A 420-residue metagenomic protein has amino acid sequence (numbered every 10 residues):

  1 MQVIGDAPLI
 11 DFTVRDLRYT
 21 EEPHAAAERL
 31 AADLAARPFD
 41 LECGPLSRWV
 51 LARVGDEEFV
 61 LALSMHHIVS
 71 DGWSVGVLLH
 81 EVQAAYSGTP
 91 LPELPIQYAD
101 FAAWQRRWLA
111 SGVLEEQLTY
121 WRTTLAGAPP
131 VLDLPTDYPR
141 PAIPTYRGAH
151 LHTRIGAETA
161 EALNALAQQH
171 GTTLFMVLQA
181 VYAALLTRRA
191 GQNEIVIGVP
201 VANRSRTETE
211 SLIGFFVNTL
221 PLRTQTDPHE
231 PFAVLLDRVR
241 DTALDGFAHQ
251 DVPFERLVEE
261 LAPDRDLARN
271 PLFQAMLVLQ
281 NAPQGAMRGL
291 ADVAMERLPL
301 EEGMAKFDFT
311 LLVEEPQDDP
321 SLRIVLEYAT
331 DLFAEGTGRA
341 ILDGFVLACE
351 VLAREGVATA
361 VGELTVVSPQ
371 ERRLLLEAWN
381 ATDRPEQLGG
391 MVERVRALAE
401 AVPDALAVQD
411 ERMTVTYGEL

Functional and structural regions predicted by a protein language model:
M1, R15-L17, A31-D40, L46-V54 (+11 more regions): Adenylate-forming
I4-D11: Structured interaction and signal-relay segments at domain junctions
D71: A Lys-centered signature of the CheY-like receiver
L78: Interfaces and regulatory segments of ATP-dependent nucleotide/adenylate/phosphodiester-chemistry enzymes
E93, G356-P369: A Lys/Arg-rich helix-loop hairpin that forms a DNA/phosphate-binding surface
G336, Q387, A407-L420: Conserved AMP-binding/adenylate-forming core of the ANL superfamily
